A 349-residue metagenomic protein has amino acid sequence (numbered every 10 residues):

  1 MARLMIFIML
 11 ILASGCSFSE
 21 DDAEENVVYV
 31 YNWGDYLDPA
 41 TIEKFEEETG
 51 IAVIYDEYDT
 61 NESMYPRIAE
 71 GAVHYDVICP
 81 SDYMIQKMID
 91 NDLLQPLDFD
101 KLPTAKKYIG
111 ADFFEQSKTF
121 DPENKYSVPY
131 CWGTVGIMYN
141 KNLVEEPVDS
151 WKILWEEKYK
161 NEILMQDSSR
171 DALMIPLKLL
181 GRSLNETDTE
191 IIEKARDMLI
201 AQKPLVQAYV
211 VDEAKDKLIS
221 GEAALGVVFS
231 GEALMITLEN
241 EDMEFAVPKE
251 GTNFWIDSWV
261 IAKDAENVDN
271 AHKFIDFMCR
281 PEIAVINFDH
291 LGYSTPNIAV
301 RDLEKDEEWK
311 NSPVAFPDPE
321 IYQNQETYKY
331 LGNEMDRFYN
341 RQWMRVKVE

Functional and structural regions predicted by a protein language model:
M1-V27, E349: Short, low-complexity disordered leader/linker segments with a strong preference for bacterial N-terminal type II
F18-M88, D216: Early extracytoplasmic/lumenal segment of secretory-pathway proteins
H74, C79-L205, V210-E222: Extracytoplasmic ligand-binding site segments that recognize negatively charged/polar headgroups
M84-K87, I219-S220, L225-D242: A ligand-binding cleft/hinge motif common to bilobed small-molecule-binding domains
G136-L143, K178-L179, W255-N267, I275 (+1 more regions): A bilobed periplasmic-binding-protein/Venus flytrap-type ligand-binding module shared by bacterial periplasmic
I192-A201, Q207, E239-K263: Periplasmic-binding protein-like
A262-Q323: Mature extracytoplasmic/periplasmic domains
P319-E349: Conserved C-terminal helix/tail region of periplasmic/extracytoplasmic solute-binding proteins
